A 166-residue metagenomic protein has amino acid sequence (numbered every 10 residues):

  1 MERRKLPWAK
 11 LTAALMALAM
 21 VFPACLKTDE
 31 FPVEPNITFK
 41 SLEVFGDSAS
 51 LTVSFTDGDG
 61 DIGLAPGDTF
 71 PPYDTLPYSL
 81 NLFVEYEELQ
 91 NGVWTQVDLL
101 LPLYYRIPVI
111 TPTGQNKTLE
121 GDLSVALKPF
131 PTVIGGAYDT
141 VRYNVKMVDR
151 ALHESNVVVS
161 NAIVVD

Functional and structural regions predicted by a protein language model:
E2-T12: Bacterial N-terminal signal peptides that target proteins for export
K5-P7, L18, G46, T140: A broadly tuned, weak detector of single residues within folded domains
T12-L18: Sec-dependent N-terminal signal peptides
V21-A24: C-terminal motif of bacterial Sec signal peptides marking the signal peptidase cleavage site
L26-D29: Bacterial signal peptide processing site
V33-D166: First exposed extracellular module after export/assembly in secreted or surface-exposed proteins
